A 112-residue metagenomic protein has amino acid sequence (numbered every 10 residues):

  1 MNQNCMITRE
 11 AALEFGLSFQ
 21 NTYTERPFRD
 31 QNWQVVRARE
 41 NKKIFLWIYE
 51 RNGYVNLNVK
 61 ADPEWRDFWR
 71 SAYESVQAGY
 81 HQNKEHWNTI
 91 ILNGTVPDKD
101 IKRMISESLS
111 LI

Functional and structural regions predicted by a protein language model:
M1-I112: Charge-dense, helix-prone N-terminal extensions
